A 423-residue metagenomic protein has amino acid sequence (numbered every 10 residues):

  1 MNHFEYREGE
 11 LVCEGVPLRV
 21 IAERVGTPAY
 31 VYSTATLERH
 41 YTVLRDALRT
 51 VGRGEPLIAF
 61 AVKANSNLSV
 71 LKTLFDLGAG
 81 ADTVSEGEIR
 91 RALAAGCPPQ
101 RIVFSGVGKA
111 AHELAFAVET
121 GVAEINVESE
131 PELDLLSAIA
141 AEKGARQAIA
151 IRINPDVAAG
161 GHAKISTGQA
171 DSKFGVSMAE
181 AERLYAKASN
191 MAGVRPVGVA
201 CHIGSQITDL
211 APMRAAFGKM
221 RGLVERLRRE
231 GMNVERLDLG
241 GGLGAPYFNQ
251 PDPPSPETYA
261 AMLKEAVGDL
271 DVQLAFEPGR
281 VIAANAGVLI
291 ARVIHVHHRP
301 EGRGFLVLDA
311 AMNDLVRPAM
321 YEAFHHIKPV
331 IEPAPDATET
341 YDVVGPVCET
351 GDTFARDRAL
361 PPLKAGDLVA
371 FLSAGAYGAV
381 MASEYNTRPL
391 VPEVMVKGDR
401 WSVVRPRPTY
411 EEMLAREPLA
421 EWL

Functional and structural regions predicted by a protein language model:
M1-Q147, N190-R195, G222, R229 (+1 more regions): A charged N-terminal "starter" segment
L37, K63, S85, A117 (+7 more regions): Conserved, mostly hydrophobic/aromatic
S66-S69, R90-R91, A110, V157-A159 (+7 more regions): Flexible loop/turn segments at secondary-structure boundaries
V70-L71, A94, L114-E119, L136-I139 (+6 more regions): Short acidic, glycine/serine/threonine-rich loops at helix termini
D82-T83, N126, A150, A200 (+2 more regions): Conserved beta-strand positions in the central sheet of alpha/beta enzyme cores
R146-A158: Glycine-rich, aromatic-flanked loop segments that form ligand/cofactor-binding clefts across common enzyme folds
P155-H297, L360-L363, N386-R388, K397: Active-site loop/helix belt of alpha/beta enzymes
M262, D271-L423: Charged (often Lys/Glu-rich) extended helix/loop segments that serve as interaction or gating elements
